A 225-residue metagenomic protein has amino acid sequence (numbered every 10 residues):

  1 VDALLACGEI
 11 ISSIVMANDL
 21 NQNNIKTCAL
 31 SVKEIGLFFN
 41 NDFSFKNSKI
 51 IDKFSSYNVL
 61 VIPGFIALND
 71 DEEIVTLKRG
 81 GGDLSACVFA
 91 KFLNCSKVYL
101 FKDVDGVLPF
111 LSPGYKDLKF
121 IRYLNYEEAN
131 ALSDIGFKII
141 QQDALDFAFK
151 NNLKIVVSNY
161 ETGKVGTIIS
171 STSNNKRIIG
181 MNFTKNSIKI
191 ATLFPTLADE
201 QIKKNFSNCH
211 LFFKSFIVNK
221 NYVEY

Functional and structural regions predicted by a protein language model:
V1-L145, A191-F194: Nucleotide/pyrophosphate-binding catalytic subdomain
I25, L153, L211: Short phosphate-binding/catalytic loops that engage adenosine nucleotides
S56-Y57, N151, C209: Structured helix-beta-strand junction loops
L108-P109, V165-G166, E224: Short acidic/glycine-rich loop or secondary-structure boundary segments that cap or lie
Y126-L193: A conserved active-site cap/scaffold subdomain adjacent to cofactor or substrate pockets
I168-Y225: A conserved regulatory-domain signal marking ACT and ACT-like small-molecule sensing domains and adjacent regulatory
